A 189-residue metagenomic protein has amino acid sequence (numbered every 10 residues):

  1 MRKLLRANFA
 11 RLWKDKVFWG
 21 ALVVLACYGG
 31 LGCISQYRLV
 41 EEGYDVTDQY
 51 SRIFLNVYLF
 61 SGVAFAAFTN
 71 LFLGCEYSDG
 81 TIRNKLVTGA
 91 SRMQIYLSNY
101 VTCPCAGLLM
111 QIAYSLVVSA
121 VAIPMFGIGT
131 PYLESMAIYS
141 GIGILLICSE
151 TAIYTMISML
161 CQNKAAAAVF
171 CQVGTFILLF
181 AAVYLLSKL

Functional and structural regions predicted by a protein language model:
M1-W13: A short amphipathic helical element positioned immediately N-terminal to and/or at the very start of a transmembrane
R11, F18, L22-F72, L97-A167 (+3 more regions): Secretory targeting signals
K14, W19, L86-T88: Sequence-pattern detector for short linear motifs and compositional/periodic biases rather than a specific fold
V17, S78, S91, Q162-N163: A helix-boundary/kink motif common to multi-pass secondary transporters, especially Major Facilitator Superfamily
T69-T88, R92-M93: Transmembrane helix boundary and interhelical loop/hinge segments in multi-pass membrane proteins
